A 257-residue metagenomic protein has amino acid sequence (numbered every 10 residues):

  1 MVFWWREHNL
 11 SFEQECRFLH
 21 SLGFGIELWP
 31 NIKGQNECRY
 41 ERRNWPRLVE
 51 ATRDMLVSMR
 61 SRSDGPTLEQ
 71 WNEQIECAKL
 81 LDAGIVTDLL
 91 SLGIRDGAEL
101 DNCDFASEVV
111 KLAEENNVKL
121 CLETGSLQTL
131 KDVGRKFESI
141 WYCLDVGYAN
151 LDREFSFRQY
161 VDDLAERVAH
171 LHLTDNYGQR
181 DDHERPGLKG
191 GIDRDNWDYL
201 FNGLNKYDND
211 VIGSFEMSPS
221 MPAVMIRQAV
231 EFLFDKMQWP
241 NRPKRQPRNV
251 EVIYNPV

Functional and structural regions predicted by a protein language model:
M1-F3, F24-L28, M55-S61, I85-D88 (+4 more regions): Hydrophobic faces of well-ordered beta-strands that scaffold small-molecule active sites in alpha/beta enzyme cores
M1-S11: Boundary/entry segment of secreted carbohydrate-active catalytic domains
F3-W5, P30-G34, S63-G65, L90-I94 (+4 more regions): Active-site-proximal loop/turn and secondary-structure-junction residues that shape catalytic pockets, frequently
N9-L22, L68, E76-A83, S107 (+2 more regions): Histidine-acidic metal/acid-base catalytic patches
E15-C16, H20-D101, N209-D210, S220: Structural motif corresponding to the early beta-alpha repeats
S91-L100, N116-L120, Y148, D182-K189: Surface-exposed cleft-lining segments at the edges of enzyme active sites
N102-K111, Q128-D132: Histidine/acidic residue-rich metal-binding segments in metalloenzymes
E114-S139: Basic- and aromatic-lined ligand-binding clefts that recognize polyanionic substrates
